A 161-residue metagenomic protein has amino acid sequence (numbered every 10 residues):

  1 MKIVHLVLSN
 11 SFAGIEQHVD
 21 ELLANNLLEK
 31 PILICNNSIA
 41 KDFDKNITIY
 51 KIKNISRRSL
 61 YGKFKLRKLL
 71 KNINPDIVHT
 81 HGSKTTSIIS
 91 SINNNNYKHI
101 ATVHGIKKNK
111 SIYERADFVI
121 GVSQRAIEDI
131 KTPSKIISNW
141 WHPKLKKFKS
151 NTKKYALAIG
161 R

Functional and structural regions predicted by a protein language model:
V4, F148-R161: Conserved donor-binding/catalytic core segment of Leloir-type glycosyltransferases
H5-G62, L69: N-terminal strand-loop element at the rim of the active site of nucleotide-sugar-dependent glycosyltransferases
L8-S9, H104-G105, N139, A158-R161: Conserved donor-binding loops in enzymes that form glycosidic bonds
S59-G62, T80-T86, V103: Short His-centered aromatic/hydrophobic patch
L70, N94-E128: A conserved, positively charged/aromatic
N74-P75: Proline-aspartate-enriched helix->loop->beta-strand connector
A116-K146, A158-I159: Donor nucleotide-sugar binding/catalytic pocket of nucleotide-sugar-dependent glycosyltransferases
